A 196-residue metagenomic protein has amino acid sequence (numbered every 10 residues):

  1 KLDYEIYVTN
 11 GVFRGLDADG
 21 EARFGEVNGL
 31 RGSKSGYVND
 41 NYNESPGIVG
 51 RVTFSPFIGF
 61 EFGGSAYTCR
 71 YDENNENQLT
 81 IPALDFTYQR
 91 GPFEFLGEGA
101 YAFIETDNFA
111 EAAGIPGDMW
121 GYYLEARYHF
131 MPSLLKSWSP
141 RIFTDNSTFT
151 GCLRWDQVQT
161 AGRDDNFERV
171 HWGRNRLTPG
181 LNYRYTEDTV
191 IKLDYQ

Functional and structural regions predicted by a protein language model:
K1-E61, S65-C69: Aromatic- and glycine-enriched pocket-lining scaffold segments that form the walls of small-molecule binding clefts
F60-Q196: Outer-membrane beta-barrel pore domains
